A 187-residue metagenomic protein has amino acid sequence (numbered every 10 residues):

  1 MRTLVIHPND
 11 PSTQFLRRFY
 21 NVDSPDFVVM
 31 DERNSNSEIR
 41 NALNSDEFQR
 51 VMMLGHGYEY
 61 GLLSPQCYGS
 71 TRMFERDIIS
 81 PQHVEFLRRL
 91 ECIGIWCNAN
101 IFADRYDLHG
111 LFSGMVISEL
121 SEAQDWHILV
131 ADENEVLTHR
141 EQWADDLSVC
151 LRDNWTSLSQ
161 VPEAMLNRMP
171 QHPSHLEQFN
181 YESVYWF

Functional and structural regions predicted by a protein language model:
M1-L54, E91-I95: A domain-level signal for caspase-like cysteine endopeptidase catalytic cores and their zymogen-processing architecture
R2-T3, P25-F27, Y58-S70, G110 (+1 more regions): Generic preference for hydrophobic/aromatic residues in regular secondary structure cores
N9-Q14, R33-S37, H56-G69, N98-F102 (+1 more regions): Short acidic, S/G/P-rich loop/turn micro-motifs used as interaction or catalytic elements
R18-Y20, L43, Q66, D107-L108 (+1 more regions): Surface-exposed beta-strand edges and their flanking turn/coil or helix-capping segments
N21-V22, L43-F48, R72, H83-L87 (+1 more regions): Short, surface-exposed basic-aromatic patches at helix termini and helix-loop junctions that form
N34-S37, S70-P81, D146, C150-S157 (+1 more regions): General structural signal for secondary-structure boundaries
Y58-R88: A short, glycine/acidic-enriched catalytic loop
E91-F187: Active-site-proximal C-terminal subdomain of hydrolase catalytic domains
